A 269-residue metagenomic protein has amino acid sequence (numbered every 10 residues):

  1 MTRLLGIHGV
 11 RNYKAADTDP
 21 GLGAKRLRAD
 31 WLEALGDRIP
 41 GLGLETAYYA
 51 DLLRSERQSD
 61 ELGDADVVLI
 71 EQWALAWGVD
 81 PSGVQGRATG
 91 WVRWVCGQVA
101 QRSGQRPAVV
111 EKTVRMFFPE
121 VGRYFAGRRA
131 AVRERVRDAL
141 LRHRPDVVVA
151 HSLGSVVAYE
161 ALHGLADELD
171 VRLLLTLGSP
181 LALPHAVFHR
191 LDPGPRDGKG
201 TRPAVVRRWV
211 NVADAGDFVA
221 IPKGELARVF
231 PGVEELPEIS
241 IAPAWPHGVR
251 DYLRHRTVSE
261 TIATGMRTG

Functional and structural regions predicted by a protein language model:
M1-L62, T89-V149, L153-G269: Lipid deacylating catalytic domains
L62-W73: A charged helix-plus-loop insertion that forms the helical arch/lid used to bind and gate nucleic-acid substrates
Q72-V95: Low-complexity, serine/threonine/proline-enriched polar segments
